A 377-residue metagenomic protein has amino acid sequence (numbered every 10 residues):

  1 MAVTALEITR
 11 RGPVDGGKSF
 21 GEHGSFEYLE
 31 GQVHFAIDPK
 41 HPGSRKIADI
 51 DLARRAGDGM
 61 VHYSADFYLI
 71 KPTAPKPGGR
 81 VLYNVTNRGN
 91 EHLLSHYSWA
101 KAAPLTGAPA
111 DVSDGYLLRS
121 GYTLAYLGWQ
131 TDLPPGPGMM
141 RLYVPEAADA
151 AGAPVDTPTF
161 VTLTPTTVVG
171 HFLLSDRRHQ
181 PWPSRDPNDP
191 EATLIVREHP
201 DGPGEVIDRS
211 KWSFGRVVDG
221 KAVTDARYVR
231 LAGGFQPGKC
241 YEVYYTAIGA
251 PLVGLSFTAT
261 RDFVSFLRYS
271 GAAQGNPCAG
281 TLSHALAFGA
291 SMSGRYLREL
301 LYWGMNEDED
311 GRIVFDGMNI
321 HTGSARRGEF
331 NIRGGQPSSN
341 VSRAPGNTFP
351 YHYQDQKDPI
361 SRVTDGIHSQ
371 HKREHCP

Functional and structural regions predicted by a protein language model:
A2-P377: C-terminal His-loop and adjacent cap/lid subdomain of alpha/beta-hydrolase
